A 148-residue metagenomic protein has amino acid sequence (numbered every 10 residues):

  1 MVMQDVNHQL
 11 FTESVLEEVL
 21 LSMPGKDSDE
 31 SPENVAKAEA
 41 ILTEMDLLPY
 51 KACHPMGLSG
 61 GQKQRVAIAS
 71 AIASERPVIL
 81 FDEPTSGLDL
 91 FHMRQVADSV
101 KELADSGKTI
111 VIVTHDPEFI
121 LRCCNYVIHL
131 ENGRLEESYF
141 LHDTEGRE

Functional and structural regions predicted by a protein language model:
S31-Y50: Conserved ABC ATPase "signature" region
H54-L58, Q62: Conserved ABC ATPase signature
I68: Hydrophobic anchor residue at the start of the ABC signature
I79-D82: Catalytic Walker B motif of ABC-type/P-loop ATPase nucleotide-binding domains
D89: ABC-family nucleotide-binding domains
T114-H115: H-loop/switch region of ABC-family ATPase nucleotide-binding domains
I120-R122: A short, surface-exposed alpha-helical micro-motif characterized by mixed small hydrophobic and charged/polar residues
